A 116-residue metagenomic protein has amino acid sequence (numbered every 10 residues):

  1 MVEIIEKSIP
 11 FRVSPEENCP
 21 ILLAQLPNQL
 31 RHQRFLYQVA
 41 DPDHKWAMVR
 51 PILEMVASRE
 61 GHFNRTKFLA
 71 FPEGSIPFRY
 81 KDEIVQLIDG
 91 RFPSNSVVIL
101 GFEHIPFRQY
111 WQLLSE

Functional and structural regions predicted by a protein language model:
M1-E116: Hydrophobic structural segments
